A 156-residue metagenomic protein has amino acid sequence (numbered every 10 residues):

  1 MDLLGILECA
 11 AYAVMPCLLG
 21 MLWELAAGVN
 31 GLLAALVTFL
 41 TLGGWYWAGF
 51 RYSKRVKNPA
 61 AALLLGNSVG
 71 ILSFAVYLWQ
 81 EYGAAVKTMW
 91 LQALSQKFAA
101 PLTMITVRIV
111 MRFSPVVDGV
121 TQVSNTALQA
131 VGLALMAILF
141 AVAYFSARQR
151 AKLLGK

Functional and structural regions predicted by a protein language model:
M1-G49: Transmembrane alpha-helical insertion/packing segments
W23-A35, K57, G83-M89, G119-A127: Membrane-helix interface and helix-disruption motif detector
G28-V29, G49-L64: Membrane-interface helix-boundary motifs at transmembrane edges
L42-S53, V69-Y82, A143: Membrane-cytosol interface at the C-terminal ends of transmembrane alpha helices in small multi-pass membrane proteins
F50, M136-K156: Cytosolic juxtamembrane helix at the C-terminal end of the final transmembrane segment
L64-A99: Hydrophobic alpha-helical membrane-insertion segments
K97-D118: Extracytosolic (periplasmic/ER-lumenal) interhelical loops and adjacent juxtamembrane/interface segments of multi-pass
F113-I138: Individual transmembrane alpha-helix segments
